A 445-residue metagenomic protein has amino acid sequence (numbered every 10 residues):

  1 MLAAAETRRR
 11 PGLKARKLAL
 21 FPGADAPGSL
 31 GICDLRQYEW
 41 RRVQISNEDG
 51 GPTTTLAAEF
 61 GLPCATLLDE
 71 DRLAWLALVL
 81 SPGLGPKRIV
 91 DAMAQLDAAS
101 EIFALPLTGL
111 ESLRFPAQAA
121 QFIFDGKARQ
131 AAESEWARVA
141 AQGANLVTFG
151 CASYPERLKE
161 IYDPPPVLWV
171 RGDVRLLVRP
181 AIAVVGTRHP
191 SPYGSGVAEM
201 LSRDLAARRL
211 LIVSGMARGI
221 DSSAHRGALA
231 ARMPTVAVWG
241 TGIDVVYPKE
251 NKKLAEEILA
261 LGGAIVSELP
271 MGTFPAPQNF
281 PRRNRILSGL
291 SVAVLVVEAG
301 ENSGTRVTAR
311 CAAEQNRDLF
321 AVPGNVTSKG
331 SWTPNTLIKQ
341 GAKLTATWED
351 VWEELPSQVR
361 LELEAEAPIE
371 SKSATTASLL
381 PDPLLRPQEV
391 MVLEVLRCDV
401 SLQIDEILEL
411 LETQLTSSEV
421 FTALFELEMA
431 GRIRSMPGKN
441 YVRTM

Functional and structural regions predicted by a protein language model:
L2, R8, G12-L13, L18 (+2 more regions): N-terminal basic, low-structured, amphipathic or hydrophobic segments
A4, G23, S29-I32, Q37 (+2 more regions): Intrinsically disordered, low-complexity regulatory regions of eukaryotic regulatory proteins
P11, R16, A74-L76, L337-I338: Short hydrophobic "helix-edge" motifs at membrane interfaces and signal-peptide entry regions
R16, P27, G31-C33, Q44 (+2 more regions): N-terminal non-cleavable signal-anchor helices
L20, D34, E39-S153, A430-R432 (+1 more regions): Short, small/acidic-rich helices and loops at N termini and domain boundaries of DNA replication/processing enzymes
L20, E39-D71, T148-M445: Glycine-biased, small-residue-rich flexible motifs in mid-sequence functional cores and linkers
